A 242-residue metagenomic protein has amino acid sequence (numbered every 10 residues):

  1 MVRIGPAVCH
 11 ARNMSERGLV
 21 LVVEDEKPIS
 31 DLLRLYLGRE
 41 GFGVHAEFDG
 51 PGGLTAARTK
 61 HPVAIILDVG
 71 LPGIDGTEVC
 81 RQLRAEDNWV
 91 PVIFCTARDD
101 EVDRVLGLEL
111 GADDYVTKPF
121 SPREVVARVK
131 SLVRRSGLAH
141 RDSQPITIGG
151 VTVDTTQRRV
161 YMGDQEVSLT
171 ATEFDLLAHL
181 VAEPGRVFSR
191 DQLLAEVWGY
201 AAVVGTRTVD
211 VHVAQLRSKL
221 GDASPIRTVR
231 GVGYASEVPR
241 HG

Functional and structural regions predicted by a protein language model:
V2-L138: N-terminal/domain-start alpha-helical segments
E16, E40, N88, G149 (+2 more regions): Residue-level signal for beta-strand positions within conserved beta-sheet cores that form or flank
E16, V238-G242: Generic C-terminal helix-cap and adjacent flexible tail
E16-L19, K130-V187: Short, Lys/Arg-enriched segments at the junction into DNA-binding effector domains of transcriptional regulators
V69, R123, G149-V151, T156 (+2 more regions): Structural detector for helix-capping/boundary residues
A112, R159-P225, R230-V232, V238: Positively charged, aromatic-enriched patches within helix-turn-helix-type DNA-binding elements, predominantly
